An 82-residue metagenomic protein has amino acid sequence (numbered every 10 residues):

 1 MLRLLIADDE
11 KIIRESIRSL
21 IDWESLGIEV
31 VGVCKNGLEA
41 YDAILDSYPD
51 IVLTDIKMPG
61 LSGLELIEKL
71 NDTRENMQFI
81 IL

Functional and structural regions predicted by a protein language model:
M1-R3: Non-catalytic signal-transmission and effector/linker regions of two-component phosphorelay proteins
D8, D55: Active-site residues of response regulator receiver
K11-G32: Two-component/phosphorelay signaling modules centered on CheY-like receiver
N36-E39, S62-E65: Acidic catalytic/metal-coordinating carboxylates
L45-S47, K69-N76: Conserved phosphotransfer cores of two-component systems
S47-L53: Active-site beta3 strand of CheY-like receiver
M58: Receiver (REC) domain active-site loop signature in two-component systems and cognate sites in sensor histidine kinases
N76-L82: A short, hydrophobic beta-strand element within the central beta-sheet of small alpha/beta folds
